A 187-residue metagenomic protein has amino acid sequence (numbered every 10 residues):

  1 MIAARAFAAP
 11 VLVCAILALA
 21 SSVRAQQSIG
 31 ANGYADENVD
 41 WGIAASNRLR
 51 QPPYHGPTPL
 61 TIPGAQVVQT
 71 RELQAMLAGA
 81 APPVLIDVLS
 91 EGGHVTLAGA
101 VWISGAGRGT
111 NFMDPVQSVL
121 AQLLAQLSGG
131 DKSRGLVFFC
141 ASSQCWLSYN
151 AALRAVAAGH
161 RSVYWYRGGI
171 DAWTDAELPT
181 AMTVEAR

Functional and structural regions predicted by a protein language model:
M1-A4: N-terminal secretory signal peptides that target proteins for export/translocation
A9-A18: Bacterial N-terminal signal peptides
V23-L97, A186-R187: Flexible, polar/low-complexity N-terminal or interdomain linker segments that lie immediately upstream of folded
P57-G64, G107-D114, Q126, F139-S143: Second-shell loop/turn segments in exported
L77-A81, L89, L127, C140 (+1 more regions): Sec/Tat-exported extracytoplasmic proteins
A78, W102, V156-H160, T174-L178: Sec-exported extracytoplasmic/periplasmic mature domains
P83-V84, V88-V119, G129: Mid-length scaffold segments of soluble, non-membrane domains
V119-W173: Catalytic cysteine-centered active loop of the rhodanese-like fold, especially the PTP/DSP P-loop
